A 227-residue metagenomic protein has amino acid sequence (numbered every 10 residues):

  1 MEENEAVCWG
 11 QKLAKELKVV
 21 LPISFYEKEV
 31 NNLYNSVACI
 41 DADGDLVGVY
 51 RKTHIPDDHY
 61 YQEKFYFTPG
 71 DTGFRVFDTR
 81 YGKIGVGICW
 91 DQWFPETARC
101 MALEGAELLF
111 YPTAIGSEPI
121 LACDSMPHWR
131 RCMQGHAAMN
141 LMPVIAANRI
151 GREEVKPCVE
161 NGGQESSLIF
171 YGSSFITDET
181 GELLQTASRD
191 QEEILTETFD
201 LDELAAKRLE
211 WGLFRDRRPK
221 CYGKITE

Functional and structural regions predicted by a protein language model:
E2-P22, K83, C89-I194: CN hydrolase (nitrilase-like) catalytic-core segments centered on the catalytic cysteine and neighboring Lys/Glu
I23-F25, S36-C39, R75, S174-I176 (+1 more regions): Short beta-strand scaffold segments in enzyme catalytic cores
F25, C39-D41, R51-H54, D78 (+3 more regions): Short, structured patches in soluble enzyme cores that scaffold and shape functional sites
L33, L46, L183: Glycine-rich acetyl-CoA-binding "A-motif" of GNAT/NAT acetyltransferases
D41-A42, F77-R80, D178-E179, F199: Active-site beta-strand termini and strand-to-loop segments that position acidic
D43, V49-Y50, A187: Short hydrophobic alpha-helix segments
K52-Y66, Q191-L209: A short, polar/charged loop-to-alpha-helix boundary motif
T72-E104, L204-E227: Cysteine/selenocysteine-centered motifs that mediate thiol-based redox chemistry or coordinate metal-sulfur cofactors
